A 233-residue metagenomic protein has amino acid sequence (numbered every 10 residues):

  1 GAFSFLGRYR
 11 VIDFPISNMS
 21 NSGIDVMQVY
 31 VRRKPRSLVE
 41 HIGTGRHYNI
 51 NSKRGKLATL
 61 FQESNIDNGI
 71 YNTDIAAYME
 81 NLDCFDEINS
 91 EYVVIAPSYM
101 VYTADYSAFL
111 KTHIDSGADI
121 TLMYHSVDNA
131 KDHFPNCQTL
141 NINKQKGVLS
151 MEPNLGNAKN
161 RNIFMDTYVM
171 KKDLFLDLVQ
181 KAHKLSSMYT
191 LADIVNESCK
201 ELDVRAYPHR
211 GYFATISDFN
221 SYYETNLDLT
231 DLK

Functional and structural regions predicted by a protein language model:
G1-H47, K53-G55, I66: N-terminal glycine-rich phosphate-binding loop and ensuing alpha1 helix
V11-P15, A76-N81, I194: Well-ordered alpha-helical segments embedded in enzymatic catalytic cores
S17-N18, T44, E80-C84, T112 (+1 more regions): A generic secondary-structure signal
Q28-V29, I95, L122, A206: Structural beta-sheet core signal
G45-H47, Q138-K144: Short, hinge-like loop/turn segments at secondary-structure boundaries
N51-T59, L202: A short helix-to-beta-strand connector/capping loop
K56-T139: Conserved beta-loop-beta/alpha segment of the NTase-like Rossmann-fold superfamily that binds/positions NTPs
L110, N143-L232: Catalytic-core segments of class I nucleotidyltransferases/pyrophosphorylases that form NMP-activated intermediates
